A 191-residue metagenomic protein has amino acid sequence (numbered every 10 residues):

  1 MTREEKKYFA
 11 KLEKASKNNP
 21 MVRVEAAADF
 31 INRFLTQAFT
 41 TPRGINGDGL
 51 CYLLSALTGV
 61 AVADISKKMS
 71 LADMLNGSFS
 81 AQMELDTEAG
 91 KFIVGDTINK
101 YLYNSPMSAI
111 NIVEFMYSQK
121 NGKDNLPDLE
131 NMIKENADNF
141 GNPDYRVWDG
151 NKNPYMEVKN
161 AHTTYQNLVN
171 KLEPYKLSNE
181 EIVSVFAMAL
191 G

Functional and structural regions predicted by a protein language model:
T2-G191: Solvent-exposed interaction surfaces and binding hotspots enriched for charged
